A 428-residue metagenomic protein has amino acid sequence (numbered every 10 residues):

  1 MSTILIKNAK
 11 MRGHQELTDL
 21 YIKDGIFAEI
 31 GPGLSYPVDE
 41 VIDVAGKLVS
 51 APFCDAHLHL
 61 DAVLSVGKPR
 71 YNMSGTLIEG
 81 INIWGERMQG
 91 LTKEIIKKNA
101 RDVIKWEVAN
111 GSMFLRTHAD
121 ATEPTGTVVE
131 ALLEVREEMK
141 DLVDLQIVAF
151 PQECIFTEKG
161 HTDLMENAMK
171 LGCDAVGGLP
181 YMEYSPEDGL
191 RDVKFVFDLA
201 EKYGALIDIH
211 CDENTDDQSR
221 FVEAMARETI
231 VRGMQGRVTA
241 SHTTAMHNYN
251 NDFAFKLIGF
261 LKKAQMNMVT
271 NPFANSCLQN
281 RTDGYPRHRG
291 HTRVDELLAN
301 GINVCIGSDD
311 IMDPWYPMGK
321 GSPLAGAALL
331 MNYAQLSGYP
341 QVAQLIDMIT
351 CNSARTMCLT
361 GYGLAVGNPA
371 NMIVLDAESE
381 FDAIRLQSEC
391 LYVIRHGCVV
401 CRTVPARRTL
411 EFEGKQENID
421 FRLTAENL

Functional and structural regions predicted by a protein language model:
M1-T18, I22-A28, P32-L34, A343-L428: Active-site microenvironment of metallo-dependent hydrolases
S2-K7, S35-G75, E79: Replace "His-x-His-based motif
A9, G25, G46, H57 (+11 more regions): Divalent metal-coordination and catalytic microenvironments
L64-I96, G172-A175, F221-T239, K262-N267 (+2 more regions): Active-site gating loops and adjacent loop-to-helix segments of metal-dependent hydrolytic enzymes
V66-H118, G126-E138, D163-K170: Alpha-helical scaffold segments that flank or form the walls of functional sites
I83-K98, V148-K159, P180-E187: Active-site mouth loops of central-metabolism enzymes
T127-D141, T157-N267, G284-I306, Y362: Histidine/acidic residue-rich metal-binding segments in metalloenzymes
L206, R227-V238, A274, L278 (+1 more regions): His/Asp/Glu-enriched, well-ordered alpha-helical/loop segment that forms or immediately abuts the divalent-metal
